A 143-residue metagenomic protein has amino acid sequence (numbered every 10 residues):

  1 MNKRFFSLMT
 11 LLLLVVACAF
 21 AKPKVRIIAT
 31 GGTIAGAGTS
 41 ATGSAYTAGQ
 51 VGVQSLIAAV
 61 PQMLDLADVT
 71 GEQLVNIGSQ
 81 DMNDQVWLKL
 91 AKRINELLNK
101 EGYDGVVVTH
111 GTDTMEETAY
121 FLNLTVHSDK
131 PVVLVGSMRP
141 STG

Functional and structural regions predicted by a protein language model:
M1-M9: Bacterial N-terminal signal peptides that target proteins for export
T10-L11, E117: Enrichment for repetitive, rod-forming helical segments
L11-L12, D65: Generic short amphipathic/hydrophobic targeting helices enriched at N-termini, encompassing Sec-type signal peptides
L12-F20: Hydrophobic h-region of N-terminal signal peptides that target proteins for export in Gram-negative bacteria
F20-G143: Active-site histidine-anchored catalytic micro-motif
